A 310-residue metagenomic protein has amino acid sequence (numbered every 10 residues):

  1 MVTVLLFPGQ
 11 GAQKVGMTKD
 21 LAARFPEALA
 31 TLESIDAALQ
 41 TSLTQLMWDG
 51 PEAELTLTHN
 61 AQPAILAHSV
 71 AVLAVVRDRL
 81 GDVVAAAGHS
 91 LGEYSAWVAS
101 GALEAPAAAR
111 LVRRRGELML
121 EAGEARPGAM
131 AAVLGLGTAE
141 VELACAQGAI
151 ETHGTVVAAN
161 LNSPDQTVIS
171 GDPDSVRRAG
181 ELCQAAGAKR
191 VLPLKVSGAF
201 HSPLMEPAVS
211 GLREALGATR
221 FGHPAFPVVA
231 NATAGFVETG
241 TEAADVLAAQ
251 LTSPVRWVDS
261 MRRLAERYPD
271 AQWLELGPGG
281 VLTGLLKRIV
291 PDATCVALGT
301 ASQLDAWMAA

Functional and structural regions predicted by a protein language model:
M1-E142, L194, Q272-A306: FabD-like malonyl-/acyl-CoA
Q10-A12, A37-T41, S100-P254: Alpha/beta catalytic cores of group-transfer enzymes, especially the acyltransferase/condensing modules of polyketide
G148, A306-A310: Short amphipathic alpha-helix with an adjacent loop that forms part of the alpha/beta core around
G154-V156, A271-L274: Glycine-rich, flexible loop segments associated with nucleotide phosphate handling
P203-E206, L286, M308: Short secondary-structure transition/capping segments
V258-M261: Polyanion-binding loop/helix "lid" in catalytic or ligand-binding cores
L264: Small/polar (Gly/Ser/Thr/Ala-rich) solvent-exposed segments that form structured loops/beta-strands/short helices used
R267-P269: Long, low-complexity C-terminal extensions of enzymes
